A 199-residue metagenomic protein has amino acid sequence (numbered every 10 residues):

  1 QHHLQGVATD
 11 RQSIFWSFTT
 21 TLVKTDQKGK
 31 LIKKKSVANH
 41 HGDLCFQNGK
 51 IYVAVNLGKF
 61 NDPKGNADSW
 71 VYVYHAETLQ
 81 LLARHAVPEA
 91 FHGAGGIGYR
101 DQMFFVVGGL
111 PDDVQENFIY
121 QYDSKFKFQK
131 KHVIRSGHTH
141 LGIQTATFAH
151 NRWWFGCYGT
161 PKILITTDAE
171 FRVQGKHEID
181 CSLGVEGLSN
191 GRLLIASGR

Functional and structural regions predicted by a protein language model:
Q1, K28-S36, Q80-V87, F128-G137 (+1 more regions): A short beta-strand motif characteristic of beta-propeller blades
H2-A8, A38-N48, V87-Y99, H138-T145 (+1 more regions): Repeated scaffold domains used in trafficking and secretory/extracellular systems, primarily beta-propellers
R11-Q12, N48-G49, D101-Q102, H150-W153 (+1 more regions): Short coil/turn segments that connect the beta-strands within blades of beta-propeller domains
W16, V53-A54, F105-V107, F155 (+1 more regions): Residue position within the beta-strands of beta-propeller blades
W16-S17, F60-S69, L110-N117, Y158-T160: Short, solvent-exposed loop/turn segments at conserved positions within beta-propeller repeat blades
G29-S69: Blade-loop segments of beta-propeller domains
N66-E77, E116-F126, L164-A169: Beta-propeller blade signature
I134-T167: Loop/turn-rich, solvent-exposed surfaces of beta-rich toroidal or solenoidal domains
